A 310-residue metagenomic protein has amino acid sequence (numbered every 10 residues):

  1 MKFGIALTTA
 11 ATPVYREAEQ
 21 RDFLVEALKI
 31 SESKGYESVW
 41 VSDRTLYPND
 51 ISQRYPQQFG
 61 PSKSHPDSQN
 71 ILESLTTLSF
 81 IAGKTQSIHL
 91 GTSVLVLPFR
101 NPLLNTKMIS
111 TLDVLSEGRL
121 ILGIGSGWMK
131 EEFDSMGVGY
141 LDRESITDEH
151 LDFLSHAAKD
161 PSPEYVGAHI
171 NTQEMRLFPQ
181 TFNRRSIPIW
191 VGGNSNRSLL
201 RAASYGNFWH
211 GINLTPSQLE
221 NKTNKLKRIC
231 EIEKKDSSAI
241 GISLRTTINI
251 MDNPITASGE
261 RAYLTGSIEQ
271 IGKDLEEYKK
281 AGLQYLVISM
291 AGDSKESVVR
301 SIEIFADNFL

Functional and structural regions predicted by a protein language model:
M1-L310: Active-site-adjacent structural elements that line small-molecule/cofactor binding pockets in enzymes
